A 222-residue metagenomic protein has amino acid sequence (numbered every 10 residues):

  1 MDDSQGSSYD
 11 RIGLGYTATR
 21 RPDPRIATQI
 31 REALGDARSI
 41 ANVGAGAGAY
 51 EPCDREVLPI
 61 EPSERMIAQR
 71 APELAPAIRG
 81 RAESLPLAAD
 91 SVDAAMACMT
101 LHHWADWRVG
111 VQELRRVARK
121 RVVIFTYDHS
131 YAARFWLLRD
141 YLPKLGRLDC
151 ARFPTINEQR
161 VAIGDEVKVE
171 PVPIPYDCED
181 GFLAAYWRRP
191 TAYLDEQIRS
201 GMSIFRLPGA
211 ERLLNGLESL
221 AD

Functional and structural regions predicted by a protein language model:
M1-A41, A49, E64-Q69, L194: Conserved class I S-adenosyl-L-methionine
S39-L85, V109: Class I SAM-dependent methyltransferase SAM/SAH-binding core
M96: A conserved beta-strand element that flanks and buttresses the S-adenosyl-L-methionine
M99-H103, T126: Short catalytic micro-motifs in class I SAM-dependent methyltransferases
R108-V122: A short glycine-rich, Lys/Arg-flanked "PGG" loop and its adjoining helix->strand segment in the class I
R121-P154, D180-A184: Conserved class I S-adenosyl-L-methionine
E166-C178: Conserved S-adenosyl-L-methionine
D177-D222: C-terminal helical/coil "lid" or tail adjacent to the Rossmann-like core of SAM-dependent
